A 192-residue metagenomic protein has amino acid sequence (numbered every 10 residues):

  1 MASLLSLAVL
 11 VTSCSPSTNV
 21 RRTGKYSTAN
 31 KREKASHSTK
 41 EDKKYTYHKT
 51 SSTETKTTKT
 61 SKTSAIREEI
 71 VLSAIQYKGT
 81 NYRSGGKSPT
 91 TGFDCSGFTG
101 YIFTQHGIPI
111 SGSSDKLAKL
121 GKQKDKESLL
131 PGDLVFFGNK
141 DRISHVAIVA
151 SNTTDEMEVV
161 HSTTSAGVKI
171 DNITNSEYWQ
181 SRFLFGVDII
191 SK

Functional and structural regions predicted by a protein language model:
L10-S13: C-terminal motif of bacterial Sec signal peptides marking the signal peptidase cleavage site
S15-H37, A150-K192: Aromatic- and glycine-rich peptidoglycan recognition patches
R32-P89: Post-signal-peptide N-terminal segment of Sec-exported extracytoplasmic proteins
T80-P131: Catalytic cysteine-centered active-site loop
G132-D133, I148: Structural motif
R142-V149: Short, Lys/Arg- and Gly-enriched loop/turn segments at beta-strand edges
